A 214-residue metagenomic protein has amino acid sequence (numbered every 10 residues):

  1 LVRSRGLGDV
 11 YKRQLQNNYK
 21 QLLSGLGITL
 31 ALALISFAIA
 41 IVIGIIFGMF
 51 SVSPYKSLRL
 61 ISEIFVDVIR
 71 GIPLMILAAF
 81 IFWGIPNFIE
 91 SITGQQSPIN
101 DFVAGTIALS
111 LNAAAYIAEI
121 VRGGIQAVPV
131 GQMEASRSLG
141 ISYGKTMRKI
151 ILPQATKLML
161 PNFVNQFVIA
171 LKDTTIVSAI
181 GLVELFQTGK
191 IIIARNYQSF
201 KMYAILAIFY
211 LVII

Functional and structural regions predicted by a protein language model:
R5, D9-I213: Transmembrane alpha-helices and adjacent helix-loop boundaries
